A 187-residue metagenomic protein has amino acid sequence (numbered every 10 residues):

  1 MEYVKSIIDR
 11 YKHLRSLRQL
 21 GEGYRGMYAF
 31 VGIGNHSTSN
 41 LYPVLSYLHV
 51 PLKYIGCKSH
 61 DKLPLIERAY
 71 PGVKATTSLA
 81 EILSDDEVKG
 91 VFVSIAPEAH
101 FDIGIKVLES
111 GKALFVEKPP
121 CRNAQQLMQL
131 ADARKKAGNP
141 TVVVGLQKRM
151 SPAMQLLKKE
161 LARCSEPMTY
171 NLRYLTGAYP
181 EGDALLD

Functional and structural regions predicted by a protein language model:
E2-Y70: N-terminal Rossmann-like dinucleotide-binding module
V31-G32, G56, S94, G145 (+1 more regions): Short hydrophobic segments within beta-strands
Y47-L48, Y70, D85-D86, A137 (+1 more regions): Acidic-histidine catalytic/liganding microenvironments
P51, A113, T141: Residue-level detector of anion-binding/catalytic polar loops
Y54, K74, K89-G90, T141 (+1 more regions): Short, Asp-centered acidic motifs that coordinate Mg2+ and/or phosphate in catalytic or ligand-binding sites
Y70-F115, P119-A133: Beta-loop-alpha module in the N-terminal Rossmann-like domain of NAD(P)-dependent dehydrogenases, especially those
E98, C121-G182: A contiguous active-site-proximal alpha/beta segment in oxidoreductase catalytic domains
L186: Anionic-ligand binding region
